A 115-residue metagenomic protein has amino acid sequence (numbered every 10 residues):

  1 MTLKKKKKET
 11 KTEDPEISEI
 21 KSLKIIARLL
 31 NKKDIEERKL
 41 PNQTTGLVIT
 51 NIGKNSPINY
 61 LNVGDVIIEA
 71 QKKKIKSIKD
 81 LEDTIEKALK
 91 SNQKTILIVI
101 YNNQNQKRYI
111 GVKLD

Functional and structural regions predicted by a protein language model:
M1-D115: C-terminal recognition in membrane/secretory proteostasis and scaffolding
